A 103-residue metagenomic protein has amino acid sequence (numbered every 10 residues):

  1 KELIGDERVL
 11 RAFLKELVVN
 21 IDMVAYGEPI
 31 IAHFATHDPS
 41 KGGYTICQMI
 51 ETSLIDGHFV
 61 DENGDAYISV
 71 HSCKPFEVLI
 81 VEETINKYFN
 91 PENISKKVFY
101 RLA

Functional and structural regions predicted by a protein language model:
K1-A103: Polybasic/polar functional segments that serve as interface/processing modules
